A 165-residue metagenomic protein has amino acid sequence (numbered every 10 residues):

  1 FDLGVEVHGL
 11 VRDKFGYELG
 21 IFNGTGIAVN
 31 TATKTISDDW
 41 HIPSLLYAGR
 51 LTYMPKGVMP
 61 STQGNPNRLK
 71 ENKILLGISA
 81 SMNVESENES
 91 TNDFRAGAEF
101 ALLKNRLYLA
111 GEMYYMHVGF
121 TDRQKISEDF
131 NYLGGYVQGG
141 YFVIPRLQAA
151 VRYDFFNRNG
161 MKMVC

Functional and structural regions predicted by a protein language model:
F1-L3, D13, P43-Y47, N92-A96 (+1 more regions): Residues that define the transmembrane beta-barrel architecture of outer-membrane proteins
E6-G16, G20-I21: Parallel beta-helix/beta-solenoid
E6-H8, D38-W40, N65-N67: A generic local secondary-structure boundary/capping motif
D13-Y17, G57-T62, R106-G111, R146-A149: Repeated loop/turn-to-beta-strand initiation elements of outer-membrane beta-barrel proteins
G16-G20, G26-S61: Internal alpha/beta core interface subdomains
I21-F22, Y114: Active-site-proximal beta-strand/loop segments in catalytic clefts of secreted hydrolases
P55-K73: Outer-membrane beta-barrel biogenesis signature
L69-C165: Outer-membrane beta-barrel pore domains
